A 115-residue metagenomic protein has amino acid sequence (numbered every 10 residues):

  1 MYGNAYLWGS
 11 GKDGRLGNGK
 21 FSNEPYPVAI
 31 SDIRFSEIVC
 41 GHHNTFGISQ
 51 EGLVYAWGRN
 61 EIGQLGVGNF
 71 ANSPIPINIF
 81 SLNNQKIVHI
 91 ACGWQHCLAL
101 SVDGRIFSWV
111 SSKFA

Functional and structural regions predicted by a protein language model:
M1-A115: Eukaryote-biased RCC1-like beta-propeller repeat architecture
